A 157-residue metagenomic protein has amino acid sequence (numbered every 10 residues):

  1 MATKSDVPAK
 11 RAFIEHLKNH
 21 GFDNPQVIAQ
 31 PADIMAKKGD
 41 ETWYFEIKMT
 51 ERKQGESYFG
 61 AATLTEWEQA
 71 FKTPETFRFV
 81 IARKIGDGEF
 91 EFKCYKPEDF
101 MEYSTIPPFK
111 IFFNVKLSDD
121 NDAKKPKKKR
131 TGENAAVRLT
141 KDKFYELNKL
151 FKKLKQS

Functional and structural regions predicted by a protein language model:
M1-Q26: Acidic-basic catalytic patches of nuclease active cores, encompassing PD-(D/E)XK and other metal-cofactor nuclease
D6, K10, E46, E66: Acidic-residue sensor for enzyme active/binding pockets
L17, I34-A36, W43-E51: Conserved catalytic cores of phosphodiester-cleaving nucleases, focusing on short active-site segments
H20, I47-M101: Catalytic cores of nucleic-acid endonucleases
V27-G39: Beta-rich nucleic-acid/ligand-interaction surfaces
P31, T42, P74-T76: Active-site lining segments that contact anionic ligands and/or coordinate catalytic metals
A82-Q156: Domain-level recognition of nuclease-like catalytic cores that cleave nucleotide substrates
